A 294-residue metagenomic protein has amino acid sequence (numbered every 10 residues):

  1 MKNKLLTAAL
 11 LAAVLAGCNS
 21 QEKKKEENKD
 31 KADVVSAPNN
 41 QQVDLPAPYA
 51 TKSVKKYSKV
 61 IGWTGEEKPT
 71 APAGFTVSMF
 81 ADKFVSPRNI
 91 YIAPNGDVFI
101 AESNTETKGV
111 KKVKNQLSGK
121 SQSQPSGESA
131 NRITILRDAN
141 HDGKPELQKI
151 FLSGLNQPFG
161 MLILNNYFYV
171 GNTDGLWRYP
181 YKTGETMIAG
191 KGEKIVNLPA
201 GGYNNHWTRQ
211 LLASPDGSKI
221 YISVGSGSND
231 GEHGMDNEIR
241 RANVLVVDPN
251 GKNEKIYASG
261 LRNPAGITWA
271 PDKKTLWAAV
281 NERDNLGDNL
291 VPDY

Functional and structural regions predicted by a protein language model:
K2-A8: Sec-dependent signal peptide recognition, specifically the positively charged N-region followed immediately by
L15-G17: C-terminal motif of bacterial Sec signal peptides marking the signal peptidase cleavage site
N19-Q21: Bacterial signal peptide processing site
K25-Y294: Beta-propeller domains with acidic blade repeats across secreted/periplasmic ectodomains and cytosolic WD/CNH propellers
